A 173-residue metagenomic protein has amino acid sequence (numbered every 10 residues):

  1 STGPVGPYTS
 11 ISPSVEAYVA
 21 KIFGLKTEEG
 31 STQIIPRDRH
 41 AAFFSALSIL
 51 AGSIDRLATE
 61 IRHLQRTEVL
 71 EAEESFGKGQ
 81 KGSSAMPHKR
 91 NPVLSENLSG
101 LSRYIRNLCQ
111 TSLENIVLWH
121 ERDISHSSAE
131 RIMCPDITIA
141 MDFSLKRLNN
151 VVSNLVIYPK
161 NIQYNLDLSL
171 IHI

Functional and structural regions predicted by a protein language model:
S1-L118: Internal glycine-rich alpha/beta core junctions
Y104-S169: Long, amphipathic alpha-helical stalk/connector segments used for oligomerization, subunit docking, or mechanical
I171-I173: Conserved small/polar residues in nucleotide/adenosyl-binding loops
